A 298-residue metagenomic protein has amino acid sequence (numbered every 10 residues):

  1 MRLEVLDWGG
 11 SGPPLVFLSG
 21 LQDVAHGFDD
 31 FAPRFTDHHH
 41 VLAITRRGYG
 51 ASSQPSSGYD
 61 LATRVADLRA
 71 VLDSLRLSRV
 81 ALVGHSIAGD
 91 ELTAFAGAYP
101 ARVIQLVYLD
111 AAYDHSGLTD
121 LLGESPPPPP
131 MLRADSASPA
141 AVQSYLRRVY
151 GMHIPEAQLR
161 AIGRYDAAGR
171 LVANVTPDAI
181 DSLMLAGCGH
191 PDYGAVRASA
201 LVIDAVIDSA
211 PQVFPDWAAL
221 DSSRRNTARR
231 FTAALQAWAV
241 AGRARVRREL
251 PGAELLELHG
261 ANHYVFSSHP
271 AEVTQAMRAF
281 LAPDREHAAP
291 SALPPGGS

Functional and structural regions predicted by a protein language model:
L6-S53, M277: Conserved HGGG/HGGXW glycine-rich cap/lid loop of the alpha/beta-hydrolase fold
F17-G20, S86, A205: Glycine-rich His-Gly loop
H40, L75-D120: Conserved hydrolase catalytic core segment
R46, Q54, A111, A205-I207 (+1 more regions): Active-site loop/turn elements of alpha/beta-hydrolase fold enzymes, especially the short glycine-/histidine-rich
R46-V83: Active-site loop/oxyanion-hole signature of alpha/beta-hydrolase fold enzymes
L109-A141: A catalytic-pocket lid/entrance helix-loop region that shapes and gates access to the active site across common
P155, G163-E257: Conserved serine/cysteine hydrolase catalytic core
V240-S298: Catalytic active-site module of serine/aspartate enzymes centered on a nucleophile-bearing elbow/loop
